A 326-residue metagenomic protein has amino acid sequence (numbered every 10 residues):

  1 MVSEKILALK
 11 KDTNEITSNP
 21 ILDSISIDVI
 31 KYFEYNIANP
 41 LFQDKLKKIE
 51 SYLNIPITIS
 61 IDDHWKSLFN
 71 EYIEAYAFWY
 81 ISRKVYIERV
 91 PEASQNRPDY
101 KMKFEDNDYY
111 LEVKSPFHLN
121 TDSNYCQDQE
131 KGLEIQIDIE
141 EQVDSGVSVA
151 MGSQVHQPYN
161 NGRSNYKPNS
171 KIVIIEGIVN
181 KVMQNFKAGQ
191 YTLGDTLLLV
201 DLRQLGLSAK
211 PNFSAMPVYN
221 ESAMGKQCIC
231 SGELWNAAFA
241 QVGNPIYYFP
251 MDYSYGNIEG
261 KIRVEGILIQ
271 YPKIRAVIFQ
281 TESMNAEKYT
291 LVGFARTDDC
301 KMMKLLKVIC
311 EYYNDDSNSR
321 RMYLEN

Functional and structural regions predicted by a protein language model:
M1-P56: Charged, low-complexity intrinsically disordered tails and linkers
K31-K45, P116-N326: Metal-dependent nuclease catalytic core centered on acidic motifs
I49-I61, I175-N180: Short amphipathic alpha-helical segments and their helix-coil junctions
I55-E88, Q127-Q129, Q136-D138: Acidic-basic catalytic patches of nuclease active cores, encompassing PD-(D/E)XK and other metal-cofactor nuclease
F69-Y72, F78-R83, P91, K167-M183: Short linear interaction motifs
S82-K84, E105-N107, A188-D195: Secondary-structure boundary elements
Y86-K101, N185-K187: Catalytic micro-motifs at enzyme active sites that drive phosphoryl/nucleotidyl and oxygen chemistry
Q95-V113: Short acidic loop-to-beta-strand element that houses the catalytic metal-binding Asp/Glu of nuclease active sites
